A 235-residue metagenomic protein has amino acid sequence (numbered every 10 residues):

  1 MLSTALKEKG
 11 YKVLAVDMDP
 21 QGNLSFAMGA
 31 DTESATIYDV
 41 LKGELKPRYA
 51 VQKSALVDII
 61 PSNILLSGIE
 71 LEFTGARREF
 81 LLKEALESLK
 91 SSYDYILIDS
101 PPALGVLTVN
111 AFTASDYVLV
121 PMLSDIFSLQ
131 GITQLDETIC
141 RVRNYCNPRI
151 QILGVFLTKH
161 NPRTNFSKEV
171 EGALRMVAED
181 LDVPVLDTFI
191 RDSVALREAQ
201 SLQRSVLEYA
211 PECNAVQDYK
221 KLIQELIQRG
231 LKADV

Functional and structural regions predicted by a protein language model:
M1-V235: P-loop NTP-binding core
